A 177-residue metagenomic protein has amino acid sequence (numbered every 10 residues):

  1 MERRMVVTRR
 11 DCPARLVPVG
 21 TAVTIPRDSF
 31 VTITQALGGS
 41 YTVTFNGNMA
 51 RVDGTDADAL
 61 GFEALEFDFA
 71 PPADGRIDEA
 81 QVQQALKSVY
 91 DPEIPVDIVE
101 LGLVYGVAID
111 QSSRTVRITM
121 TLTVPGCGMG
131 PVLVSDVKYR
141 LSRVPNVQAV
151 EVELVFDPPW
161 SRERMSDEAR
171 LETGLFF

Functional and structural regions predicted by a protein language model:
M1-F177: Domain-level signature for proteins that mediate thiol-based redox and metal-cofactor handling
